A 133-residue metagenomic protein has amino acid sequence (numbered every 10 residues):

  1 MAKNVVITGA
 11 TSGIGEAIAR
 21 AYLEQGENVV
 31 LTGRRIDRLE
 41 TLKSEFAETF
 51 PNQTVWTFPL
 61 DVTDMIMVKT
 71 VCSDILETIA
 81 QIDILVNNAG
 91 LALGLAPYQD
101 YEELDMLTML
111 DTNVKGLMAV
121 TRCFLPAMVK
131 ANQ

Functional and structural regions predicted by a protein language model:
K3, Q81-I82, V129-Q133: Active-site loop of short-chain dehydrogenase/reductase
T11-G13: Conserved glycine-rich cofactor-binding loop
Q25-T41: Conserved glycine-rich Rossmann-like NAD(P)H-binding loop of the short-chain dehydrogenase/reductase
L60-T70, E103: The beta1-alpha1 cofactor-binding region of Rossmann-like NAD(H)/NADP(H)-dependent oxidoreductases
A89-G94: Conserved NAD(P)H cofactor-binding loop of Rossmann-fold oxidoreductase domains
A96-Y98, E102-L110: Substrate-binding pocket helix/loop in short-chain dehydrogenase/reductase
T121-R122: A short, exposed helix-loop element centered on a Lys and neighboring polar residues
